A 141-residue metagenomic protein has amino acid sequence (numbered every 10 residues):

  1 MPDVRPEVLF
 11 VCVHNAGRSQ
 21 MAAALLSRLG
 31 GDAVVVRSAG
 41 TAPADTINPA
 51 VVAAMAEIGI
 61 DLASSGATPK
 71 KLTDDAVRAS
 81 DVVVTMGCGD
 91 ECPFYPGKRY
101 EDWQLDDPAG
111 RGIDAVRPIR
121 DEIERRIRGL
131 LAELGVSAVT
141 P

Functional and structural regions predicted by a protein language model:
M1-P141: Short polar/charged helix/loop
